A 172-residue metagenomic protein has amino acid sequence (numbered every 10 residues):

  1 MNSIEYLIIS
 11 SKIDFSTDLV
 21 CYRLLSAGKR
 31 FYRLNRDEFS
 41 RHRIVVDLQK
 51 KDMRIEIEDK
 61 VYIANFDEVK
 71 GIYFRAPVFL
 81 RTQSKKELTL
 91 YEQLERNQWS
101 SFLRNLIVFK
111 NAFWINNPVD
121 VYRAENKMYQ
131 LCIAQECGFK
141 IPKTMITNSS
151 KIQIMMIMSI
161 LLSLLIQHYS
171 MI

Functional and structural regions predicted by a protein language model:
M1-S3, I63-E68, M155-M156: Flexible, charged surface loops at secondary-structure boundaries
N2-S11: Nucleotide-activated donor-dependent transferases that construct or modify glycoconjugates
L7, L131-Q135, P142, K151-M171: ATP-grasp fold ATP-binding core
S11-S26, Y32-F139: Conserved N-proximal alpha/beta basic substrate-recognition cap immediately N-terminal to, or forming the N-lobe
F31, K140-N148: Short, well-structured beta-strand/strand-turn elements
E56-E68, T144-T147, L161-I172: Short, basic, helix/turn surface patches
F79, V119-Y122, I146-I152, I166-H168: Short acidic/polar capping segments at secondary-structure boundaries
